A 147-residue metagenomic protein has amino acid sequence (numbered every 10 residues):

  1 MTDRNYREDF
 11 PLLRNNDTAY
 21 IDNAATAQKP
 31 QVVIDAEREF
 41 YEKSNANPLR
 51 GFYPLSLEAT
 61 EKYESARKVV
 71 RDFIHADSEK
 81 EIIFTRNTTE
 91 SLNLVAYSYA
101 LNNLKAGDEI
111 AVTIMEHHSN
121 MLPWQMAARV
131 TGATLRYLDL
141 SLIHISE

Functional and structural regions predicted by a protein language model:
M1-S146: Pyridoxal 5′-phosphate
